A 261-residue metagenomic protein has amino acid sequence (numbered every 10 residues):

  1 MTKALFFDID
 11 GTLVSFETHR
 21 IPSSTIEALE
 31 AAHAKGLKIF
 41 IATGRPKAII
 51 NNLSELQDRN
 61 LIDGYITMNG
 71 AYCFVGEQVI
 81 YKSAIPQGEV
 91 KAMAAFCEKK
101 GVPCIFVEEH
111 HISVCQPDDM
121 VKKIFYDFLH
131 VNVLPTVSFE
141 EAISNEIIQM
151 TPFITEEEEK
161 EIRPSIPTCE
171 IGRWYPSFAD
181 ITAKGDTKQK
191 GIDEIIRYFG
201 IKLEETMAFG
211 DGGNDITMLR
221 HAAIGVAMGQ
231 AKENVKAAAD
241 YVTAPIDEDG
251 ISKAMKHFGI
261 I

Functional and structural regions predicted by a protein language model:
M1-F7, E30, A34, I201: Non-catalytic pre-domain segments flanking phosphatase-related domains
T2-A4, P22, I181-I261: Mg2+-dependent phosphoryl-transfer enzymes with acidic/Ser/Thr/Gly-rich catalytic loops
K3-T18: Asp-based phosphoryl-transfer active-site loop
S23-M120: Active-site phosphate-binding/coordination module
G36-F40, L61-I62, E146-M150, E204-T206 (+1 more regions): Short active-site oxyanion
Q57-N60, Y81-A84, V121-F125, K190 (+2 more regions): Short, hinge-like loop/turn segments at secondary-structure boundaries
N60-L61, N69, S165-T168, H221-A222 (+1 more regions): Short, structured coil segments at secondary-structure junctions
F96, K100-F209, G213-M218, Q230: Conserved acidic, metal-coordinating active-site core of Asp-based, Mg2+-dependent phosphoryl-transfer enzymes
